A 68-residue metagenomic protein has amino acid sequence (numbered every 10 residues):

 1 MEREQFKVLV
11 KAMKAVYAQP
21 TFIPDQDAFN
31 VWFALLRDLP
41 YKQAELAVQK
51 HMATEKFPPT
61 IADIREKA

Functional and structural regions predicted by a protein language model:
M1-A68: Charged interaction scaffolds used for protein-protein
